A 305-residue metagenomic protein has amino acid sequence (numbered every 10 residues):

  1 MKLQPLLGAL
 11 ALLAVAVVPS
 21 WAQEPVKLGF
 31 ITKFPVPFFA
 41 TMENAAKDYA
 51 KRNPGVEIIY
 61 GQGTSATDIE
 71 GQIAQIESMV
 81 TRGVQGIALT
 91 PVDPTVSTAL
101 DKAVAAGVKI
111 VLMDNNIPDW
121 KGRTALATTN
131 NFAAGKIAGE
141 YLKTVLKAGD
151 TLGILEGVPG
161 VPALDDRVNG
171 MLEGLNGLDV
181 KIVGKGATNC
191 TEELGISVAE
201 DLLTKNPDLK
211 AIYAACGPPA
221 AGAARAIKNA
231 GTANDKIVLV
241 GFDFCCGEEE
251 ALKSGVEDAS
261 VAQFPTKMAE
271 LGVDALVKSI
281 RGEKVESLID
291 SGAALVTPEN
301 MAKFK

Functional and structural regions predicted by a protein language model:
M1-G8: Bacterial N-terminal signal peptides that target proteins for export
G8-V17: Bacterial N-terminal signal peptides
W21-K305: A residue-level marker of the well-folded mature domains of exported/periplasmic proteins
